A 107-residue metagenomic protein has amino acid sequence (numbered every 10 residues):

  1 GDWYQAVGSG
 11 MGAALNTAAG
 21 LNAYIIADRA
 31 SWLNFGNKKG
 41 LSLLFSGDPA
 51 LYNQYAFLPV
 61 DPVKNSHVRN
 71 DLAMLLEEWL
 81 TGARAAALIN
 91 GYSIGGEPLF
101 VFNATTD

Functional and structural regions predicted by a protein language model:
G1-D107: Exported/periplasmic ABC-transporter solute-binding proteins
